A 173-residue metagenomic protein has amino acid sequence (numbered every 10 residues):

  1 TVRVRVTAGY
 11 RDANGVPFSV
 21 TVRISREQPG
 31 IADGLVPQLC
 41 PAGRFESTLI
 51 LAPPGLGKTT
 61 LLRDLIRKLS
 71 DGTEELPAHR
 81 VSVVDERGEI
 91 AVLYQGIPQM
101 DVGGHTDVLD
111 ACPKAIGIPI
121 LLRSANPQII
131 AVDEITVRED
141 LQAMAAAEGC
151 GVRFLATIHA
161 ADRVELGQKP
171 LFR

Functional and structural regions predicted by a protein language model:
T1-S47: P-loop NTP-binding catalytic core
T1-V4, E46-L56, T60-R63, I97 (+1 more regions): Peripheral, non-AAA+ core regions of ATP-driven protein-machinery
G34-E86: P-loop NTPase nucleotide-binding module
P41-G43, P54, L69-L76, P98-D101 (+2 more regions): Conserved catalytic network of the ASCE P-loop NTPase/AAA+ motor domain
P53-G55, E86-E89, A111-P113, E134-V137 (+2 more regions): Short, ordered loop/turn segments at secondary-structure junctions
L61-D64, K114-I120, A143: Well-ordered alpha-helical segments embedded in enzymatic catalytic cores
S70-L121: P-loop NTPase switch/communication element
A125-P127, A131-R173: Conserved P-loop NTPase nucleotide-binding/switch module
